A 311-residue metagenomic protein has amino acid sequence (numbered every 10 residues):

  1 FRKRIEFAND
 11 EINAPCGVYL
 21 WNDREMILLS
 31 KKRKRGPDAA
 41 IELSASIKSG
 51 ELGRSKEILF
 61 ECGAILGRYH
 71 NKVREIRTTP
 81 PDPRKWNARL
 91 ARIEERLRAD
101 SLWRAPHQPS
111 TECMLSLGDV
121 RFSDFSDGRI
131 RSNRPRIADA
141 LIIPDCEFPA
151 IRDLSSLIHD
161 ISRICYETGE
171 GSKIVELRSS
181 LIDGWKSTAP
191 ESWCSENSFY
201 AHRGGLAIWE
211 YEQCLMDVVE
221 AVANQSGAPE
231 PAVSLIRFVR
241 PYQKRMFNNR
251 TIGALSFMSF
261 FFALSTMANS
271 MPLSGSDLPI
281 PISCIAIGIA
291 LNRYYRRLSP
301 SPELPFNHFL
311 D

Functional and structural regions predicted by a protein language model:
F1-R89, G128, L141-G171, V175 (+3 more regions): Conserved ATP-binding subdomain of kinase catalytic cores across diverse folds
G53-F60, H107, T111, H202-G205: Generic amphipathic alpha-helical segments used as scaffolds and interaction surfaces in large, multi-domain proteins
P80-L117: An alpha-helical support segment within catalytic cores of ATP-dependent transferases
D82, L97, E112, L117 (+4 more regions): Short, surface-exposed helix-loop/turn micro-motifs enriched in polar/charged residues
P83-W86, L90-R98, I164, K244-F260: Extended alpha-helical interface modules used as scaffolds for assembling large macromolecular complexes
L102-R152: Active-site acidic catalytic loop and adjacent metal/ATP-binding pocket of ATP-dependent phosphoryl transfer enzymes
S116, R121-F122, I174-K186: An acidic intrinsically disordered interaction segment
S172, S179, K186-S187, E191-S192 (+2 more regions): ATP/Mg2+ or Mg2+-diphosphate-binding catalytic cores that bind nucleotide phosphates or diphosphates via glycine-rich
